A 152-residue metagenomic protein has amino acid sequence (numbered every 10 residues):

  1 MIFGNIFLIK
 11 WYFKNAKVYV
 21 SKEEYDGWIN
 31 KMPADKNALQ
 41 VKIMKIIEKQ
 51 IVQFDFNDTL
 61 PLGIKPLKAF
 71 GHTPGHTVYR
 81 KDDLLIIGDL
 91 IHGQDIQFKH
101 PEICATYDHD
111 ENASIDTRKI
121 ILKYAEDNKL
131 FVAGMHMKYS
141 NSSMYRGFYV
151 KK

Functional and structural regions predicted by a protein language model:
M1, V18, A69-H72, Y79 (+3 more regions): Divalent metal-coordination and catalytic microenvironments
M1-Y12, G75-Y79: Di-metal (Zn2+ and/or Mg2+/Mn2+) metal-binding site signature of metallo-dependent hydrolases with the MBL/beta-CASP
F3, W28-I29, N141-S143: Short catalytic/ligand-binding loop motif for oxyanion handling, primarily in non-cytosolic enzymes, centered on
F7, K22, I29, Q94-D95: Activation segment
Y12-K68, A113-K129: Metallo-beta-lactamase
L62, H72-G75: Short acidic/glycine-enriched loop/turn segments that link adjacent beta-strands
G63, D82-D83: Beta-strand-connecting loop/turn residues
D83-K152: Cap/insert and terminal regions of metallo-dependent hydrolase folds
